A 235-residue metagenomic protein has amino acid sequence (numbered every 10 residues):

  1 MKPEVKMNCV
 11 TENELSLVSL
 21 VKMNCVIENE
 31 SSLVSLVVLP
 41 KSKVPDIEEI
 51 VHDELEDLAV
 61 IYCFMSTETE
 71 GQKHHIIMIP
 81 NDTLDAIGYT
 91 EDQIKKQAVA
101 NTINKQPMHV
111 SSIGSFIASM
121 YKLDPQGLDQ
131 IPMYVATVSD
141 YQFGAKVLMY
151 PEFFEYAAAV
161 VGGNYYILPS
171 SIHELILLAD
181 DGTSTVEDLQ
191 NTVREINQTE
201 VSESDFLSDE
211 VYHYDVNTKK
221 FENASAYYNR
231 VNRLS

Functional and structural regions predicted by a protein language model:
M1-K6, E12-E14, V21-V34: An N-terminal, globular interaction/scaffold subdomain
V10, V51, L123, Y227 (+1 more regions): Extended hydrophobic/Leu-rich segments
L17, D46-E200: A contiguous, surface-oriented mixed alpha/beta subdomain in the mid-to-C-terminal portion of proteins that forms
V34-V51: Conserved, function-critical positions that sit in or immediately flank catalytic and ligand-binding motifs
G182-R194, Q198, S202-S235: Activation/maturation switch segments at domain boundaries
